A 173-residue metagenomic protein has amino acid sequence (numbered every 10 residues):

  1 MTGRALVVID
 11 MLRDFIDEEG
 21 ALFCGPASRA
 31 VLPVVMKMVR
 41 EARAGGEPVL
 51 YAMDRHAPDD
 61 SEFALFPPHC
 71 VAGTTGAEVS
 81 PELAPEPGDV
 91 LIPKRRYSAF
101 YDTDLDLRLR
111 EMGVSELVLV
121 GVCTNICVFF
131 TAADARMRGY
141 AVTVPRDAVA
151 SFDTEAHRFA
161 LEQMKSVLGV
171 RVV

Functional and structural regions predicted by a protein language model:
M1-A5, V34-G45, P67-V173: Active-site-adjacent betaalpha module
T2, G20-M53: A short alpha/beta connector and helix-capping loop motif
G3-F15: Acidic-leg catalytic submotif of subtilisin-like serine proteases
V7-I9, M53, R146: Active-site flanking residues adjacent to catalytic metal/cofactor-binding acidic residues
R13, A57, A150: Short, glycine/acidic-enriched loop or turn micro-motifs at the edges of active sites
E18-L22, E62-A64: Short acidic, glycine/proline-rich loop/turn micro-motifs
M53-R55, V122: Short, well-ordered beta-to-alpha junction loops that form the rim of enzyme active sites and present histidine/acidic
R55-P67: Early exported N-terminus immediately downstream of N-terminal targeting peptides
